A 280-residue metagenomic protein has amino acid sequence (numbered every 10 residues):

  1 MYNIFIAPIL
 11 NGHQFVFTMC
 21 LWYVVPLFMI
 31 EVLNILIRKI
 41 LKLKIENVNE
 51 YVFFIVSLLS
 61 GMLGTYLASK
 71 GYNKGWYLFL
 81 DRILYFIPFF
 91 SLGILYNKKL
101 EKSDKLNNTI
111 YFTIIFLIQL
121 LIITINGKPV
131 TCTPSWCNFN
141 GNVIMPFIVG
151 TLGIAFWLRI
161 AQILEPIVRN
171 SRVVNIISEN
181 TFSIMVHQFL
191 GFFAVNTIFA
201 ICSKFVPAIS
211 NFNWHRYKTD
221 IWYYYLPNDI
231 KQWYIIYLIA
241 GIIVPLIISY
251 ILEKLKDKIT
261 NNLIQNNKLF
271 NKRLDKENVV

Functional and structural regions predicted by a protein language model:
M1-V280: Alpha-helical transmembrane segments and their immediate juxtamembrane cytosolic regions
